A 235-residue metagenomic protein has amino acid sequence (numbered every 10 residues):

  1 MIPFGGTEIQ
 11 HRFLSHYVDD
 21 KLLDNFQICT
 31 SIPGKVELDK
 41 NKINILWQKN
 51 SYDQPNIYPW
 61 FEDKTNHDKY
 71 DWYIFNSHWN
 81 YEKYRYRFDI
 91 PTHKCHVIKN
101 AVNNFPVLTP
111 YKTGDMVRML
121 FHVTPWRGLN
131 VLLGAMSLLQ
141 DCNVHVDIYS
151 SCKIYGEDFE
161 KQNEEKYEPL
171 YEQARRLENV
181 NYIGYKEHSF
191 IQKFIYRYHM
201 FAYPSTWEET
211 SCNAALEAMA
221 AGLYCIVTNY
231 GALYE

Functional and structural regions predicted by a protein language model:
M1-P33, L38: N-terminal pre-catalytic "stem/leader" segment of glycosyltransferase-like enzymes
Q27-N56, H67, D71-F75, H96-I98: Active-site proximal beta-strand in glycosyltransferases
D71-R85, I90-V107: Donor nucleotide-sugar binding/catalytic pocket of nucleotide-sugar-dependent glycosyltransferases
Y111-G128, L133-S137, D147: Conserved donor-binding/catalytic core segment of Leloir-type glycosyltransferases
E160-K186: Nucleotide-activated donor-binding/catalytic signature segment of Leloir-type glycosyltransferases, i.e., the conserved
Q192, A215-A220, Y234-E235: Short alpha-helical segment that forms part of, or immediately flanks, the ligand-binding pocket in carbohydrate-active
Q192-Y198: Short alpha-helical donor nucleotide-sugar binding micro-motif in glycosyltransferases
Y224-V227: Short hydrophobic beta-strand element within catalytic cores of glycosyltransferases and related nucleotide-activated
